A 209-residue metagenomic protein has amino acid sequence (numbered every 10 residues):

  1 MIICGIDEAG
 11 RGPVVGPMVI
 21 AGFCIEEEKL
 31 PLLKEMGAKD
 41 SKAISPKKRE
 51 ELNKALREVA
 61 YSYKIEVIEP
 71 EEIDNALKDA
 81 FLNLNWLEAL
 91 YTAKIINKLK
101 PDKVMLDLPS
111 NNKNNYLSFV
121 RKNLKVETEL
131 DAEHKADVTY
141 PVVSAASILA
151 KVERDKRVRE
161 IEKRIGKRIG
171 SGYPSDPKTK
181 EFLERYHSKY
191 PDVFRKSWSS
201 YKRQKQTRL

Functional and structural regions predicted by a protein language model:
M1-L209: RNase H-like, Mg2+-dependent phosphodiesterase core, and more generally RNA phosphate-backbone-engaging helix-loop
